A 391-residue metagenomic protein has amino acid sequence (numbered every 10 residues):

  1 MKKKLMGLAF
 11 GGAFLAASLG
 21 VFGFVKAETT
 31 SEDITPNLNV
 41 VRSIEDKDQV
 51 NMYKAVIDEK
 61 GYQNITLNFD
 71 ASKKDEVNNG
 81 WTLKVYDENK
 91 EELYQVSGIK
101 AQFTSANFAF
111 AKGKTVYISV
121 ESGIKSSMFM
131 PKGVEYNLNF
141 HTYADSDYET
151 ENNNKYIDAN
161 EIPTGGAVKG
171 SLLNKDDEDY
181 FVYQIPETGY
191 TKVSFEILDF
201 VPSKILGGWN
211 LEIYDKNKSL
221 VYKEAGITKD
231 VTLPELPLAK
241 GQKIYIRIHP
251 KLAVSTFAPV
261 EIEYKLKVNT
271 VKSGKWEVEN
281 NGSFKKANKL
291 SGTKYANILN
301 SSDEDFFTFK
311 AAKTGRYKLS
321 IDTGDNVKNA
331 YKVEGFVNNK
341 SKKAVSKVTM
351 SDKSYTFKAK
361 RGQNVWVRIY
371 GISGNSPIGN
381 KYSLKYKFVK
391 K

Functional and structural regions predicted by a protein language model:
M1-L8: Bacterial Sec-dependent N-terminal signal peptides
S18-E32: Sec-dependent signal peptide cleavage junction
E28-I34, N51-Y53, T115-I162, D179-F181 (+7 more regions): C-terminal edge strands of extracellular/lumenal beta-sandwich accessory domains
V40-K60, F103, V168-T188, V231-L233 (+4 more regions): Non-catalytic, beta-strand-enriched accessory regions in extracellular/secretory proteins and membrane protein
K54-E76, V116-V120, N153, F181-K204 (+5 more regions): Hydrophobic beta-strand segments within beta-rich accessory/binding domains
V77-K90, K204-K218, K328-K340: Short, surface-exposed beta-strand/strand-loop-strand elements in extracellular ectodomains
N89-V96, N217-A225, N339-V348: Surface-exposed loop/edge segments in extracytoplasmic proteins
